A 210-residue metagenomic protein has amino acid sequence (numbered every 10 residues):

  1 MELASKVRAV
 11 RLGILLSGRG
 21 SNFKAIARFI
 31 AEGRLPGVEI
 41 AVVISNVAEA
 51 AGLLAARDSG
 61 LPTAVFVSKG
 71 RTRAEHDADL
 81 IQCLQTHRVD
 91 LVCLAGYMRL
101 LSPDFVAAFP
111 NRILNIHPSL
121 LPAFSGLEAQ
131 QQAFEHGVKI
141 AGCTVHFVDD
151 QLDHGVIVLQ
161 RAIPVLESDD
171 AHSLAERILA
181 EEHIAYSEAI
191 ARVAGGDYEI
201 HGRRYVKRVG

Functional and structural regions predicted by a protein language model:
M1-G210: One-carbon transfer enzymes
